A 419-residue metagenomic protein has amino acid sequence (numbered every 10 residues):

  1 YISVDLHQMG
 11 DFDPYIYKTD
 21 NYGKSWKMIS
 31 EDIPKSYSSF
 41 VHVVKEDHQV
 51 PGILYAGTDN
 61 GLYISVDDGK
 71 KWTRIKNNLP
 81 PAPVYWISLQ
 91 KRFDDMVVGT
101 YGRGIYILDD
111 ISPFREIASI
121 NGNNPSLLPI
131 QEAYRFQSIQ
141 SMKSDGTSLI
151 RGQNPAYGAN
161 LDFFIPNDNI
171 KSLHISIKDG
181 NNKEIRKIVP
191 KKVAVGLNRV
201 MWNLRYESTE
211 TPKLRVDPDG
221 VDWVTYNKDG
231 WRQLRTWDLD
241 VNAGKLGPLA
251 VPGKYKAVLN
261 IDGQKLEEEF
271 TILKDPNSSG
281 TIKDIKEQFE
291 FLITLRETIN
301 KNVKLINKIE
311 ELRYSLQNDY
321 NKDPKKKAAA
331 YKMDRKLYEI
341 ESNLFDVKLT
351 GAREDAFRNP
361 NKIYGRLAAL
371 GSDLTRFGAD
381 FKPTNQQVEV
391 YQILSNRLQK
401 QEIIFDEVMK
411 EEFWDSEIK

Functional and structural regions predicted by a protein language model:
Y1-L149, A156-D162, D168: Beta-propeller blade termini and top-face loops
Y37, E184-L246: Glycine-centered tight-turn motifs at strand-turn-strand junctions
G104, S208-T211, N260-E268: Short acidic/polar inter-strand loop motif in beta-rich domains
P113-S138, E269-K301: Low-complexity, Pro/Ser/Thr- and charge-rich linker/hinge segments at domain boundaries
I139-H174, K178, L197-M201, I285 (+1 more regions): Contiguous beta-strand segments within globular domains
S172-I188, L259: Extended low-complexity, serine/threonine- and proline-enriched intrinsically disordered segments
E268-F270, V303-K419: Mature extracytoplasmic or organellar-lumen-exposed domains after removal of signal/transit peptides
